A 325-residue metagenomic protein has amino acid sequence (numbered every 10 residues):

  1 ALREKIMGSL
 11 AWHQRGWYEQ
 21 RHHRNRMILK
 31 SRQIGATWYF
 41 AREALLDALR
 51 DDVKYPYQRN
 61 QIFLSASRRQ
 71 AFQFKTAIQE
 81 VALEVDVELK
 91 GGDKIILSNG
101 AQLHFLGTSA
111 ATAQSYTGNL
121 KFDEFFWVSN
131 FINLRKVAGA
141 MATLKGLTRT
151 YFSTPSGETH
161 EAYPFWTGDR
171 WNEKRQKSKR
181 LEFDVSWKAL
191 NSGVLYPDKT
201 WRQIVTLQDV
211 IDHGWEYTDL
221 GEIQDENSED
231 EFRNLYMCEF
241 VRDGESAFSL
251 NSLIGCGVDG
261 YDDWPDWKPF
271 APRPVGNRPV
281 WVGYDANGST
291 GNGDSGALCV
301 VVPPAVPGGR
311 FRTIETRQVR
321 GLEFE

Functional and structural regions predicted by a protein language model:
A1-N25: Pre-P-loop entry segment of helicase/translocase ATPase cores
H23-E43: Walker A/P-loop
W38-Y55: Walker A/P-loop NTP-binding motif
R59-R68: Conserved RecA-like ASCE P-loop NTPase motor core of nucleic-acid helicases/translocases
Q70-G118: Inter-Walker segment of RecA-like/P-loop motor cores
Q79-S98, S129-L220: ASCE P-loop NTPase helicase motor core
L97-N99, V205, P265-R273, G291-E325: Nucleic-acid-processing active sites and adjacent nucleic-acid-binding tracks, predominantly divalent metal-dependent
G193-Y284: ATPase catalytic-site recognition across NTP-hydrolyzing enzymes
